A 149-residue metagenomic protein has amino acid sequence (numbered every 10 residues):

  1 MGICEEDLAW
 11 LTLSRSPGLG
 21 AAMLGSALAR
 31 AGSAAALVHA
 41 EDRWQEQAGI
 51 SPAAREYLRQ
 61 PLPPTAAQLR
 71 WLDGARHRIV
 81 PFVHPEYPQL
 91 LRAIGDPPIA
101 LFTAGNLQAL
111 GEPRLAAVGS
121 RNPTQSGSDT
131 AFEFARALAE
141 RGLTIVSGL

Functional and structural regions predicted by a protein language model:
M1-E140: Short, positively charged patches
L19, G148-L149: Replace "coordinates the UDP/GDP/TDP-sugar" with "coordinates nucleotide-activated sugar donors
G142-G148: A short, small-residue-rich loop immediately preceding and capping a beta-strand
